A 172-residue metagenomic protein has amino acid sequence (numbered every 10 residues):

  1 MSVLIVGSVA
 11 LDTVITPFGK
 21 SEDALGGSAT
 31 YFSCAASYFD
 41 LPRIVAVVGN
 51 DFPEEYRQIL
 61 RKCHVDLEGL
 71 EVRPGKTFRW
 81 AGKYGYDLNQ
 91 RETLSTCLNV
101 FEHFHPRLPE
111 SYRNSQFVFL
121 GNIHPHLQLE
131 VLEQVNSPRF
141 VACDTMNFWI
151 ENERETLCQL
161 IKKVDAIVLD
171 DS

Functional and structural regions predicted by a protein language model:
M1-L4: Extreme N-terminal starter segment of soluble prokaryotic enzymes
G7, A46-V48, T145: Short beta-strand/turn micro-motifs composed of small residues that flank or help shape donor/cofactor-binding pockets
L11-D23, Y38-L120, E133-P138: Conserved N-terminal subdomain of the carbohydrate kinase-like
A24-S28, V100-F104, I123-H124, W149-N152: Short secondary-structure boundary/capping elements
G27-S37, L132: Histidine-anchored nucleotide/phosphate-binding helix
G27-T30, V72-P74, T145-W149, S172: Short, acidic/turn-prone active-site loops that include or flank metal/cofactor- and phosphate-binding residues
F117-S172: Conserved beta-alpha-beta core of the PfkB/ribokinase-like small-molecule kinase fold
